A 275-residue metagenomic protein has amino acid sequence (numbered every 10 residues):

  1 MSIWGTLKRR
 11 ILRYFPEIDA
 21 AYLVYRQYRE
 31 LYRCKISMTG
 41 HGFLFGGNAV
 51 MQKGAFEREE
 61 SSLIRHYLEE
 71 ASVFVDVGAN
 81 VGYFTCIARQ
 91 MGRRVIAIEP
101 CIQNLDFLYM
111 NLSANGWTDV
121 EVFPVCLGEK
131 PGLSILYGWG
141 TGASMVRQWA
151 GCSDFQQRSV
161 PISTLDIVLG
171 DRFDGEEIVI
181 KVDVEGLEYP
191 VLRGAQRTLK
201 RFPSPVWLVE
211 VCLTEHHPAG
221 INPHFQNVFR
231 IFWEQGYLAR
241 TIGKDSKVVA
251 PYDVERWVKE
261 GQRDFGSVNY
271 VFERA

Functional and structural regions predicted by a protein language model:
M1-D119, W149-R158, L169-E176, L238-A275: S-adenosyl-L-methionine
V73-Y83, P161-A219: Active-site segment flanking the S-adenosylmethionine/decSAM binding pocket in AdoMet-dependent transferases
A88, L108, L136, V191-A195: Hydrophobic packing residues within well-ordered alpha-helices of enzyme cores
C101-I102, C126-K130, V211-E215: Short "lid" loop at the C-terminus of a central beta-strand within the Rossmann-like core of SAM-dependent
Y109-T164: S-adenosyl-L-methionine
G132-G138, A219-I221, P251-V254: Short aromatic-enriched loop/helix-cap "lid" or pocket-rim segments at secondary-structure transitions that line
N222-G236: Short alpha-helix
